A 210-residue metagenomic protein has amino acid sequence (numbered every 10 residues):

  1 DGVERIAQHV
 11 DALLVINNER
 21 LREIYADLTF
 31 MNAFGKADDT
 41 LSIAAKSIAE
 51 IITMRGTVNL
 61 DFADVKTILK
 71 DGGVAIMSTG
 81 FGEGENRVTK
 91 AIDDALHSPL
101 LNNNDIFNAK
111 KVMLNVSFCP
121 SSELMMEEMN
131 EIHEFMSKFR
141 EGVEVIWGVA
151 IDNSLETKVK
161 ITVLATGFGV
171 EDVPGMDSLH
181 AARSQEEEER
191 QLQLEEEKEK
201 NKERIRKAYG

Functional and structural regions predicted by a protein language model:
D1-G210: Tubulin/FtsZ superfamily GTPase core signature
